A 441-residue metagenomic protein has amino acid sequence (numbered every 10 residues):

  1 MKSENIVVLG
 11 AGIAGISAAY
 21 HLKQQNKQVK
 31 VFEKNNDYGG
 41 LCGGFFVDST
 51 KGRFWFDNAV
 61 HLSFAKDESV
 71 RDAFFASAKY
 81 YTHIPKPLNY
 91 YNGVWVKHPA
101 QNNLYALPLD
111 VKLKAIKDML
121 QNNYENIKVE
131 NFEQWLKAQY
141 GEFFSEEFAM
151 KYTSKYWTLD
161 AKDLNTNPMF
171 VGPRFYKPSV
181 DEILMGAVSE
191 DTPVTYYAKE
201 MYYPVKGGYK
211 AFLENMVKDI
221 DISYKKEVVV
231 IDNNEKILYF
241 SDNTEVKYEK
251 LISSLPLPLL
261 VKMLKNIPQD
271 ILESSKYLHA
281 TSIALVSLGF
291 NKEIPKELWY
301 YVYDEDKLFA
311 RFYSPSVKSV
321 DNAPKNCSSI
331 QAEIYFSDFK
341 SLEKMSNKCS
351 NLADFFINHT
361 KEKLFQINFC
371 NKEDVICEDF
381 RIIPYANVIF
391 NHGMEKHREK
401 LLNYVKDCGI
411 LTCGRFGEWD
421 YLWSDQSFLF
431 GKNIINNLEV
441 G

Functional and structural regions predicted by a protein language model:
E4-V31: N-terminal Rossmann-like FAD-binding beta1-loop-alpha1 element of flavoenzymes
A14, D37, P258: Conserved Rossmann-like nucleotide-cofactor binding loop
K23-D48: Glycine-rich FAD pyrophosphate-binding loop
Q25, E227-E343, K361-C370: Mid-domain catalytic core of redox enzymes that form a hydrophobic substrate pocket/lid adjacent to a catalytic redox
T50-E125, R174: Dinucleotide-binding Rossmann-like beta1-alpha1 core, especially the glycine-rich loop that anchors the ADP
T82-P85, Y224-K226, D232, G414: Short loop/edge segments at beta-strand edges and connector loops that shape dinucleotide/nucleotide cofactor-binding
P99, P315, D321-G441: Conserved flavin/dinucleotide-binding core of flavoenzymes
V111-L120, Y124-V230, S254: Active-site/ligand-binding neighborhood in enzyme catalytic cores
